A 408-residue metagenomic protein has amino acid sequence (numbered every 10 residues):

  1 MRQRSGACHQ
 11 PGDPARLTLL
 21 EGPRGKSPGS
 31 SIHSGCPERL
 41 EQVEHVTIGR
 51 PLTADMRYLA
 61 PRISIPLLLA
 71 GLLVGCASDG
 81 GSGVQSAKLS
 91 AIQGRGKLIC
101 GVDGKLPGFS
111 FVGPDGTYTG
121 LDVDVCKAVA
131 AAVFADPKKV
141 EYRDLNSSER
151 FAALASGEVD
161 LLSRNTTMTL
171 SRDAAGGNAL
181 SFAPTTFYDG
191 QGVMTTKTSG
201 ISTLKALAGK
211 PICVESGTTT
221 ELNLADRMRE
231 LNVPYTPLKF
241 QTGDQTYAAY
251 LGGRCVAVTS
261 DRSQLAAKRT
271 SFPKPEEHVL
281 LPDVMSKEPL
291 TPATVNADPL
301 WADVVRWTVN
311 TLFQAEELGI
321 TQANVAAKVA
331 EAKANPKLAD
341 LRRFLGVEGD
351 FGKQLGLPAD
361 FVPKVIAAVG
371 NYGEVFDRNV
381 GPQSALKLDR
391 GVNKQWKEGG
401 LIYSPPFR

Functional and structural regions predicted by a protein language model:
I48-I65: Bacterial N-terminal signal peptides that target proteins for export
L72-G75: C-terminal motif of bacterial Sec signal peptides marking the signal peptidase cleavage site
A77-S78, V123-K127, A131-V133, K197-I201 (+7 more regions): Extended ligand-binding regions for polar small-molecule ligands
G83-S86, S90-S163, L357, A368 (+3 more regions): Extracytoplasmic small-molecule ligand-binding "clamshell" domains of the periplasmic binding protein/Venus flytrap
I99-G108, Y118-V133, T167-T169, D189-A248: Bilobed "Venus flytrap"/periplasmic-binding protein-like clamshell domains and structurally analogous long
K127, A131, A135-A206, L265-M285 (+1 more regions): Acidic, polar ligand-binding/catalytic clefts
F351-R408: C-terminal functional modules
